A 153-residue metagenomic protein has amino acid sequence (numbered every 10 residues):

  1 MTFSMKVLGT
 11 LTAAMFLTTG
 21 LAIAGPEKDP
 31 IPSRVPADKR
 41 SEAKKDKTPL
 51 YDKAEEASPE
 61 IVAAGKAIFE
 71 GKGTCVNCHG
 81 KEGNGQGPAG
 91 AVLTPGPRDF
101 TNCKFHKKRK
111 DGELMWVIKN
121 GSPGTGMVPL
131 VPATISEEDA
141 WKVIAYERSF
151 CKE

Functional and structural regions predicted by a protein language model:
M1-L11: Bacterial N-terminal signal peptides that target proteins for export
T10-T19: Bacterial N-terminal signal peptides
A24-A37, R98, V117-F150: Axial heme c-ligation environment in periplasmic c-type cytochrome domains
I31-E70: Electrostatic cytochrome c docking/interface patches
E60-K81, G90: Sequence/structural segment immediately N-terminal to covalent heme-attachment motifs in c-type and related
A63-A67, V76, R98, G112 (+3 more regions): Solvent-exposed, polar/charged alpha-helical surfaces in well-ordered, non-transmembrane soluble domains, broadly
N84-G85: Short, non-ligating residues that shape and space the ligands of small metal-coordination modules and catalytic
P88-T94: Short, flexible, mixed-charge acidic loops at enzyme active sites
